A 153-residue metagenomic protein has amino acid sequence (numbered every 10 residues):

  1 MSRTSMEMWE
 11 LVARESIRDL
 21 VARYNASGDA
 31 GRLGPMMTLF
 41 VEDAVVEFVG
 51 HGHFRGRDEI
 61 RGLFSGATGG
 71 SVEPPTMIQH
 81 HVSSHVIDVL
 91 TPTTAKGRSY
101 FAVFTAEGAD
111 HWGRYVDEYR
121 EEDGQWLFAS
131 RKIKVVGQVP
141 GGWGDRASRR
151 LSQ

Functional and structural regions predicted by a protein language model:
M1-A30, G34, T38: Short, low-complexity N-terminal intrinsically disordered segments enriched in polar/charged residues
S2-T4, Q79-S84, V135, Q153: C-terminal-biased regions
D19, V82, R114: Short, conserved clusters of charged catalytic residues that mark active-site and nucleotide-handling motifs
L33-F101: A solvent-exposed, acidic/Ser-Thr-rich amphipathic alpha-helical stretch
K96, W112-D145: Short beta-strand edge/turn micro-motifs at domain boundaries
F101-V103, K132-I133: A short beta-strand motif that forms part of the nucleic acid-binding face of small beta-barrel RNA-binding folds
V103-D110: Short, cysteine-centered beta-strand-loop-beta hairpins and adjacent loop/turn segments enriched in charged/polar
A147-Q153: Short terminal or interdomain "cap/linker" segment that borders an active site or interface and mediates
